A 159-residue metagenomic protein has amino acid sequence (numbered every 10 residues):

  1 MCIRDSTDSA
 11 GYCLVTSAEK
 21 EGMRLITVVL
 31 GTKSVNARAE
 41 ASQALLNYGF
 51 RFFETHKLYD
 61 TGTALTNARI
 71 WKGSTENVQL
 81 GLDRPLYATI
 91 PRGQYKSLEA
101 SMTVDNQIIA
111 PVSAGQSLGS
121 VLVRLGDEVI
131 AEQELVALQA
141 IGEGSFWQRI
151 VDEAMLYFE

Functional and structural regions predicted by a protein language model:
R4-E159: Domain-terminus/edge residues, biased toward the C-terminal soluble/receptor-binding domains of extracytoplasmic
